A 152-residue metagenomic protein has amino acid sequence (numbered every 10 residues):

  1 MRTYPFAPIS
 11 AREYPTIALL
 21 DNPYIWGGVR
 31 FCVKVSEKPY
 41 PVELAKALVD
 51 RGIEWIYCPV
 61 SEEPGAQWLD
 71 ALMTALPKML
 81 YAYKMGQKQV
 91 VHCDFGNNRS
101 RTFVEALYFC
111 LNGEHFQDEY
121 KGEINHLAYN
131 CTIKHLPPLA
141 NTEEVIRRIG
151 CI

Functional and structural regions predicted by a protein language model:
R2-V90, E105-I149: Cysteine-based protein phosphatase catalytic domain of the PTP/DSP
C93: Short cysteine clusters
N97-F103: Glycine-rich nucleophile elbow surrounding the catalytic serine of serine-hydrolase chemistry
